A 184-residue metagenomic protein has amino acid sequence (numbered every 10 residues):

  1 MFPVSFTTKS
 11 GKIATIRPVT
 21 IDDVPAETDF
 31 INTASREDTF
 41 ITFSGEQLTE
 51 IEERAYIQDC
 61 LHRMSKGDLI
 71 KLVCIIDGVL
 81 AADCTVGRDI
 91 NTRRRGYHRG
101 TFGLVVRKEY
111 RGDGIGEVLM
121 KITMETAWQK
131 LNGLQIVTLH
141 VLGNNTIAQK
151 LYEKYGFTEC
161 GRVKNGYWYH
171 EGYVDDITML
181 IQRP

Functional and structural regions predicted by a protein language model:
M1-K12, V163-N165, G172-P184: Terminal substrate-recognition subdomain of acyl/acetyltransferases
M1-L48: A short, well-structured alpha-helix characteristic of acyl/acetyltransferase catalytic modules
K12-A14, G78-D83, V174: Glycine-rich phosphate/pyrophosphate-binding loop shared by adenosine-nucleotide-utilizing enzymes
V19, L104-V106, V141: Hydrophobic adenine-recognition pocket in adenosine-nucleotide-binding enzymes
L48-E109, T126, Q182: Acetyl-CoA-dependent GNAT
V106, G112-A127, K150-K154: Conserved acetyl-CoA-binding loop-helix of GNAT-fold acetyltransferases
M120, A127-H140: Conserved GNAT acetyl-CoA-binding A-motif
T138-V141, E153-V174: Conserved catalytic-core motifs of GNAT/GCN5-like acyltransferases
